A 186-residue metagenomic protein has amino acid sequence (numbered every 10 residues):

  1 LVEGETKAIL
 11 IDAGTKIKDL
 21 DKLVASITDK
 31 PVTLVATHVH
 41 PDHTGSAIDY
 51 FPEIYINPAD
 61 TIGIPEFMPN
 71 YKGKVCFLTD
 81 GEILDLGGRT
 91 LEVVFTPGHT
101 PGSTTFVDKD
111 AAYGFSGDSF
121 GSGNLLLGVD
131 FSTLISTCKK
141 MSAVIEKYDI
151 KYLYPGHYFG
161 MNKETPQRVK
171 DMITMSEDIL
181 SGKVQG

Functional and structural regions predicted by a protein language model:
L1, I83-D85, T105-V107: Residue-level detector of beta-strand face positions
L1, I9-L10, T33-V35: Short, conserved beta-strand segments within well-ordered enzyme catalytic domains that often line or immediately flank
L1, K22-A25, H43-G45, T104 (+1 more regions): Short, flexible, glycine/charge-rich loop motifs used to bind or transfer phosphoryl groups or to couple energy/partner
L1-K7, I17, S26, I48 (+1 more regions): Zn-dependent metallo-beta-lactamase
K7-L10, T15-K16, T90-L180: Metallo-beta-lactamase
T15-L86, D178: Active-site HxH/HxHxD metal-binding segment of metal-dependent hydrolases
